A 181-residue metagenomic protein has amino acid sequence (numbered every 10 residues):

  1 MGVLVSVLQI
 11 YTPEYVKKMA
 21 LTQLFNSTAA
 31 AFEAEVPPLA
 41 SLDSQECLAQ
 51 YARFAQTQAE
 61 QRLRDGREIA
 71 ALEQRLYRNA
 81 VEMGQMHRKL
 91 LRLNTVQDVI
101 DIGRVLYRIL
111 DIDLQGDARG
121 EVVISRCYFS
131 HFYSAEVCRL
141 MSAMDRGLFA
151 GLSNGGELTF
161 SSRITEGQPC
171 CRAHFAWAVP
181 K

Functional and structural regions predicted by a protein language model:
M1-R119, Y128-L140, M144, G155-C170 (+1 more regions): N-terminal accessory segment detector
G147-F149: Mixed-charge, glycine-accented linear interaction segment located at domain edges/termini
L152: Surface-exposed, gly/pro-biased binding rims or lids
